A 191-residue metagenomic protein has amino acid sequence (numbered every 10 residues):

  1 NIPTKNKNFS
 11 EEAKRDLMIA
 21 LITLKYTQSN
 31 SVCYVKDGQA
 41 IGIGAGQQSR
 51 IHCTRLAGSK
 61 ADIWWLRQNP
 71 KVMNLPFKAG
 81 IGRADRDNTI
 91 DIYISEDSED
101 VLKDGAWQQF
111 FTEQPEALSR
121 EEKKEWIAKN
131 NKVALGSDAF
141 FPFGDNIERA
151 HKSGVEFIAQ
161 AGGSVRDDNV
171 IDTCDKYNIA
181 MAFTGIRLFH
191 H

Functional and structural regions predicted by a protein language model:
N1-F157, S164-H191: ATP-dependent carboxylate/acyl-activation modules
